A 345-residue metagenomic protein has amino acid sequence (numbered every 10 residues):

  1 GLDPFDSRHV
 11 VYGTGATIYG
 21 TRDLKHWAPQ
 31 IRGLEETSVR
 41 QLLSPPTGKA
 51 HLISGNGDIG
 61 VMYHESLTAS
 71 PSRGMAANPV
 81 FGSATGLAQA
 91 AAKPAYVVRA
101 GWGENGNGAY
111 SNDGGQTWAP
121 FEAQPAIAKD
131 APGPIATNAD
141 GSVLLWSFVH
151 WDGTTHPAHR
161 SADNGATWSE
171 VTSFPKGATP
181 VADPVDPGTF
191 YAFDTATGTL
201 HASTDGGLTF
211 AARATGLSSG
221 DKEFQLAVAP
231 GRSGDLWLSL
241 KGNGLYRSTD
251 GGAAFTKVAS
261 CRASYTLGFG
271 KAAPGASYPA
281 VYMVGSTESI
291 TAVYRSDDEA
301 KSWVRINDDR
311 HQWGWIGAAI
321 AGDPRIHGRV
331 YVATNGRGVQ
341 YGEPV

Functional and structural regions predicted by a protein language model:
G1-F5, Q41-T47, T85-P94, G133-D140 (+4 more regions): Structural signature of eukaryotic scaffold interfaces centered on beta-propeller domains
G1-H9, A16, P230-D235, S239-Y246 (+1 more regions): Loop/turn-rich, solvent-exposed surfaces of beta-rich toroidal or solenoidal domains
G13, G55, A100, W146-S147 (+4 more regions): Residue-level marker for isolated small/hydroxyl-bearing positions within beta-strands of beta-sheet-rich domains
I18-Y19, G60, W102-G106, H150-G153 (+4 more regions): Short glycine/acidic-enriched loop and turn motifs that connect beta-strands
T21, V61-E65, A109-N112, N138 (+5 more regions): Conserved Ser/Thr-centered positions that define the repeating blades of beta-propeller domains
I31-L43, N78-A84, G220, A259-G268 (+1 more regions): Conserved blade-ending motifs and adjacent loop-strand segments that build the rim/top face of beta-propeller domains
G314-V345: Blade-level signature of beta-propeller repeat domains, shared across WD40, Kelch, NHL, RCC1 and BNR/Asp-box propellers
